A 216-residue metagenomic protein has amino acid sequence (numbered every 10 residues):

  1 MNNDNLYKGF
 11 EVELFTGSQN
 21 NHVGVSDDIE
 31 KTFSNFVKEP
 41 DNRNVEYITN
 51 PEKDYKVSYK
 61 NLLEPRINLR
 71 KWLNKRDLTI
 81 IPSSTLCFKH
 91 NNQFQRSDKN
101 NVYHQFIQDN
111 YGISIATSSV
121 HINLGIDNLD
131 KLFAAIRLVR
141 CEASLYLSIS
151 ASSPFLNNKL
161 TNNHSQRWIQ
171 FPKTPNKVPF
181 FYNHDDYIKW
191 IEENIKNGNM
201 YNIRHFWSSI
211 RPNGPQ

Functional and structural regions predicted by a protein language model:
M1-Y111, A116, N197, F206-S208 (+1 more regions): Terminal catalytic/cofactor-binding subdomain
N50-E52, N123-D127: Short strand-loop junctions, especially beta-strand C-caps/beta-turns that link beta-sheets to coils or alpha-helices
L86, H121-N123: Histidine-centered active-site/metal-ligand motif
S114-S118, G125-P215: Loop-rich catalytic cores of soluble enzymes, especially ATP-dependent carboxylate-amine ligases and other
